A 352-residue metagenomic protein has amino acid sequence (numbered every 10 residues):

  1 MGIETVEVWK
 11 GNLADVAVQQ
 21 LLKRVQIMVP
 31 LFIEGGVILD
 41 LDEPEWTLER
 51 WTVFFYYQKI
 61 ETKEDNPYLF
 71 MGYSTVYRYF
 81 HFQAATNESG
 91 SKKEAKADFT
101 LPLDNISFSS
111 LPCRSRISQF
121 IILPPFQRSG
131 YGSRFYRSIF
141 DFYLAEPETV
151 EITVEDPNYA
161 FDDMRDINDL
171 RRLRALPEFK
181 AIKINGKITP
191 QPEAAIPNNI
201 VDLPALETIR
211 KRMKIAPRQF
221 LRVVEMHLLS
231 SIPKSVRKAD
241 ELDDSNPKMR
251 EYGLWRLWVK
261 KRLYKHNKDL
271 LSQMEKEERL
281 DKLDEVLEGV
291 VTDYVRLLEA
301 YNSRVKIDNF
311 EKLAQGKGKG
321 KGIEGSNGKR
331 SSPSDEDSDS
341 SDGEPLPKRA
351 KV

Functional and structural regions predicted by a protein language model:
M1-S115, D141-V352: Non-catalytic substrate-recognition and accessory regions of acyl/acetyltransferase enzymes
R114-P124: Conserved acetyl-CoA binding element of GNAT-fold acetyltransferases
I122, R128-D141: Conserved acetyl-CoA-binding loop-helix of GNAT-fold acetyltransferases
